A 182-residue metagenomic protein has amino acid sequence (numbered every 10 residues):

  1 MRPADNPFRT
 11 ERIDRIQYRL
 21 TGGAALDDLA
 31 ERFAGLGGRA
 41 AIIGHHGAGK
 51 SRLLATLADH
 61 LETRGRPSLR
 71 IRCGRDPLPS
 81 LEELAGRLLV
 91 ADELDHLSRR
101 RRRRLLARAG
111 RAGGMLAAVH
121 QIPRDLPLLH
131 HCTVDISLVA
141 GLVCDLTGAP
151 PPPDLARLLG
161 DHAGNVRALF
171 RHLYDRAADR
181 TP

Functional and structural regions predicted by a protein language model:
M1-L36, D175-P182: A short, basic N-terminal segment
G37-A55: Walker A/P-loop nucleotide-binding motif
S51-R66: P-loop NTPase Walker A phosphate-binding motif
S68-R72, L89-D92, G113-H120: Short, hydrophobic beta-strand segments that form beta-sheet elements in well-ordered domains
R72-G74, P79-R102: Conserved P-loop NTPase "ATPase switch" module shared by AAA+ and STAND
H96-V134: Sensor-1/coupling segment of RecA-like P-loop NTPase cores
H131-D154: Conserved small helical "lid"/interfacial subdomain of P-loop NTPases
P152-P182: Amphipathic alpha-helical "lid/sensor" segments that cap RecA-like P-loop NTPase cores
